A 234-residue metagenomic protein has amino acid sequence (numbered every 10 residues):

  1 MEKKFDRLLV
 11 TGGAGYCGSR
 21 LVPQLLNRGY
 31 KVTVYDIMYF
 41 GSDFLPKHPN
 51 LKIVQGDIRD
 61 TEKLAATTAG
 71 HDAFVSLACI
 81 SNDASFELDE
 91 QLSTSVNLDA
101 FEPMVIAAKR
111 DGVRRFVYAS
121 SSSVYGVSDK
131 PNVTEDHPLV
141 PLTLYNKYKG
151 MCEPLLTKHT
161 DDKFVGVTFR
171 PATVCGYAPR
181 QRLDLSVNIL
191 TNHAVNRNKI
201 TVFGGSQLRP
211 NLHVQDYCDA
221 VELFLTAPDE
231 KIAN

Functional and structural regions predicted by a protein language model:
M1-A73: N-terminal Rossmann/SDR dinucleotide-binding element
T11, Y35, F74-L77, F116-S121 (+1 more regions): SDR active-site strand-loop-helix element
I58-V96: NAD(P)H-binding glycine-rich loop region in Rossmannoid oxidoreductase-like domains and their noncatalytic homologs
R59, L92-P103, L139, T143 (+1 more regions): Glycine-rich NAD(P)-binding loop of the Rossmann-fold in SDR/ketoreductase-type enzymes
S76, E102-L144: Conserved Rossmann-fold NAD(P)-dependent oxidoreductase catalytic core, especially the SDR/UDP-sugar
Y125-G126, T143-L144, F169-L185: Flexible, glycine-rich beta-alpha linker
V127, V140-R170, V195: Active-site Tyr-X1-5-Lys
G150, C175-N188, N198, V214-D216 (+1 more regions): Glycine/proline-rich active-site loop of Rossmann-fold NAD(P)-dependent oxidoreductases
